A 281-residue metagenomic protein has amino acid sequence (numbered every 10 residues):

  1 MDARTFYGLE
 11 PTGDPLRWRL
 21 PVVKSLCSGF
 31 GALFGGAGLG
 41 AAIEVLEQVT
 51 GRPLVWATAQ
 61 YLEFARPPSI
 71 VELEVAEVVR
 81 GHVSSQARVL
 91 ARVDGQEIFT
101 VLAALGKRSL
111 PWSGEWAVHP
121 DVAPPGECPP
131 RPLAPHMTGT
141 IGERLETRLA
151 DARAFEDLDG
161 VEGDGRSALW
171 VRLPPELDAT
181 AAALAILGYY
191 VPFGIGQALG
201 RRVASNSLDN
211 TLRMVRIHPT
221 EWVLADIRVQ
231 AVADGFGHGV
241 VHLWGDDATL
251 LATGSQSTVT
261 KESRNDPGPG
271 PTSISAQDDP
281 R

Functional and structural regions predicted by a protein language model:
M1-R281: Terminal targeting signals and extreme-terminal segments of soluble enzymes
